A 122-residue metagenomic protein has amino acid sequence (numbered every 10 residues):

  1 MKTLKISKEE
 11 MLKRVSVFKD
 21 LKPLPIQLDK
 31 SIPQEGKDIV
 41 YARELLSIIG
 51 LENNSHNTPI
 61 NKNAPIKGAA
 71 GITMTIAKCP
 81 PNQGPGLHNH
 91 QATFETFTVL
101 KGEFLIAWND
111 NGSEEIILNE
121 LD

Functional and structural regions predicted by a protein language model:
M1-G71, G86: A short, N-terminal "cap"/entry segment at the start of jelly-roll beta-barrel domains of the cupin/DSBH fold
K5, E103, E115-I117: Ser/Thr- (and often Asn-) enriched beta-sheet segments in non-cytosolic proteins
G71-I72, I76-P80, N89-D110: Short, conserved beta-strand element in jelly-roll/cupin
C79-Q83, L121-D122: Tight coil/turn sites that cap or link beta-strands
G86-L87, E114: Short, flexible, glycine/charge-rich loop motifs used to bind or transfer phosphoryl groups or to couple energy/partner
D110-D122: Short acidic-glycine-tyrosine-enriched beta hairpin
